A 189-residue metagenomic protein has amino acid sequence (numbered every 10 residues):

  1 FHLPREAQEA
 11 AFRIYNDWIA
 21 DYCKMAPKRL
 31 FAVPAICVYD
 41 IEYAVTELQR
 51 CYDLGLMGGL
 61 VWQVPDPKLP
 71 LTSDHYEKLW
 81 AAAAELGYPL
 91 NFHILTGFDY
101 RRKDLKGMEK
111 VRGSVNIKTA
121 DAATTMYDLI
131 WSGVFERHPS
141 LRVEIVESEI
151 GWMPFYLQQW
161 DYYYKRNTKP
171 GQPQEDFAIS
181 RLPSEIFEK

Functional and structural regions predicted by a protein language model:
F1-A7, E42: Surface-exposed, active-site-proximal loop segments in enzymatic domains
E6-Y22: Active-site-proximal gating segment of KS-fold condensing enzymes and close homologs
C23-F31, I36, I41-E42, T46-K189: Catalytic pocket-lining loop regions of alpha/beta-barrel enzymes, especially the amidohydrolase/enolase/GH5 lineages
